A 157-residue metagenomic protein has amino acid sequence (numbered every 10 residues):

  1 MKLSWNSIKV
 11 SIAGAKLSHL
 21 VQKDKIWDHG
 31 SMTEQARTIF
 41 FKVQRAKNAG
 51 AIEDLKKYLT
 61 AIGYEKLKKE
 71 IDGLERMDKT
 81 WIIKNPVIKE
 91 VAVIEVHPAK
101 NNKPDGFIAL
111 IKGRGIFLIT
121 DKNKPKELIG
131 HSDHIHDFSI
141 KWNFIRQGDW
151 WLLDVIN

Functional and structural regions predicted by a protein language model:
M1-T38, K42, D121: Juxtamembrane and targeting peptides
V21-W27, I52-L59: Short, exposed beta-strand "edge-strand" segments with a Pro/Gly-rich flavor and a Y/T-containing core
T38-F41, R45, E53-N157: Structured, amphipathic secondary-structure segments that form assembly/contact surfaces in multi-subunit
